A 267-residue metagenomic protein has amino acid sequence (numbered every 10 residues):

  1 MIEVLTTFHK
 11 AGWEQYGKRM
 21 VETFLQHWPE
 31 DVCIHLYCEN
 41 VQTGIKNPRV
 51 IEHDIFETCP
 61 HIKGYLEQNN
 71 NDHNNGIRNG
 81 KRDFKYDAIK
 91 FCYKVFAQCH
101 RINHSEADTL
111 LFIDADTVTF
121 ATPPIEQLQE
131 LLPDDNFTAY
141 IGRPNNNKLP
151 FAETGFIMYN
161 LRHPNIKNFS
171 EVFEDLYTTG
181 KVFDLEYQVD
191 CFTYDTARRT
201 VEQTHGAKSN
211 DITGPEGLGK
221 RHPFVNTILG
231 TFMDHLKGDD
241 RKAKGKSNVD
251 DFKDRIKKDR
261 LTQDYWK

Functional and structural regions predicted by a protein language model:
M1-G80, N103-A107, L161, L236-R241 (+1 more regions): N-terminal anchoring/stem segment of glycosyltransferases
Q15-K18, C92-F96, Q188-T196: A structural signal for well-ordered alpha-helical segments within the folded catalytic domains of diverse enzymes
Y86-A88: Extracytoplasmic beta-rich repeat domains
K90-I141: GT-A fold catalytic core of metal-dependent nucleotide-sugar glycosyltransferases, centered on the diacidic
K94, I113, A152-G155, D190: Residues that flank catalytic or metal-binding motifs in active/ligand-binding sites
A97, F156-M158, M233: Conserved hydrophobic/aromatic beta-strand scaffold that supports enzyme active sites
F120-Y187: Conserved catalytic core of nucleotide-sugar-dependent glycosyltransferases
L161-W266: Catalytic core and acceptor-binding pocket of nucleotide-sugar-dependent glycosyltransferases
